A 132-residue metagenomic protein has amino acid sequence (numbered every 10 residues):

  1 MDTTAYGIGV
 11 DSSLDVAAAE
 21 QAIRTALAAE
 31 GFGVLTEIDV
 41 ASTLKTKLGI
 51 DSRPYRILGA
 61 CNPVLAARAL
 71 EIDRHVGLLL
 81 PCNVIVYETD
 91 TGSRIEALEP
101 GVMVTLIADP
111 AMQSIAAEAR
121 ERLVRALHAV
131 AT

Functional and structural regions predicted by a protein language model:
M1-E30: Terminal, regulation- and interaction-focused segments at domain boundaries
S13-D15, C61, Y87, L98: Solvent-exposed residues in well-ordered beta-strands and their adjoining turns, especially edge/terminal strands
R24, T36-I38, T132: N- and C-terminal low-complexity/disordered segments
G33-I85: Compact, glycine-rich, soluble single-domain proteins
N83-D109: Beta-strand/loop substructures that line and gate deep hydrophobic ligand-binding cavities in soluble
L106-T132: Well-ordered alpha/beta subsegment
